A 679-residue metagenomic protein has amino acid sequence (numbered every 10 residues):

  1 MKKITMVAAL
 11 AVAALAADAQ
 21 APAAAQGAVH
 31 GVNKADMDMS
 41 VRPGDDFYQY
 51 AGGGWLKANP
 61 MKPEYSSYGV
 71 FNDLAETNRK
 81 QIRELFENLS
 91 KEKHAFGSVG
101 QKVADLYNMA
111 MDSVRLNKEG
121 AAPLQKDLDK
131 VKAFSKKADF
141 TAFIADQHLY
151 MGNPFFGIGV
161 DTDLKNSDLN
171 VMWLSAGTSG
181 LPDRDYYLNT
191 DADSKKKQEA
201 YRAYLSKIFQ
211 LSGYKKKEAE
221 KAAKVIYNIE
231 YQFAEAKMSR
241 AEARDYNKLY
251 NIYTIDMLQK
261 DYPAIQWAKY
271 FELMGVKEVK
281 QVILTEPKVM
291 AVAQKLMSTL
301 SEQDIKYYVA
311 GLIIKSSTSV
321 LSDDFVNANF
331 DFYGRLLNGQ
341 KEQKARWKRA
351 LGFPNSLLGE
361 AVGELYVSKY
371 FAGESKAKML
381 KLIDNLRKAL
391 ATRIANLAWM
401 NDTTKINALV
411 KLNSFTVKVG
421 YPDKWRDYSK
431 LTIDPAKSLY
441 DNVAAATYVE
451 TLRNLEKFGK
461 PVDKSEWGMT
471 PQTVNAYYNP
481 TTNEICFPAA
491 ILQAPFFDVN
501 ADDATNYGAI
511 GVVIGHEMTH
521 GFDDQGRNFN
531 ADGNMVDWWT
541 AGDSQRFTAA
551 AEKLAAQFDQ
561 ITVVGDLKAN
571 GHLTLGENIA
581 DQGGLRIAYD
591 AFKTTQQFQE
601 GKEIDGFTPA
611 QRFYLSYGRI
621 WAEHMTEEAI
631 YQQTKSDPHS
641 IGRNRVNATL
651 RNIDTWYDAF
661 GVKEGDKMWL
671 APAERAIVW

Functional and structural regions predicted by a protein language model:
M1-A25: Bacterial Sec-dependent N-terminal signal peptides
A21-A23, A75, I226, K260-A264 (+4 more regions): Intrinsically disordered, low-complexity linker/terminal regions across diverse proteins
A21-A35: Short, Gly/Pro- and small/polar-rich lid/capping loops
D36-K57, Y187, D191-L211, M400 (+2 more regions): Hydrophobic/aromatic-rich, well-ordered segments within soluble, folded domains that form packed cores
M39-P43, L164-N166, Y478-T481, G606-T608: Extracellular/periplasmic catalytic domains that process cell-envelope and extracellular macromolecules
R42-D45, Y50-V114, K118, L181: Active-site-surrounding "flap" and adjacent substrate/cofactor-binding loops of secreted or lumenal enzymes, prototyped
E64-F86, K217-A236, N506-V512, D605 (+1 more regions): Short secondary-structure subsegments characteristic of cysteine-rich extracellular domains
L89-K381, N385: Noncatalytic, helix-rich "gating/capping" subdomain that lines the substrate-entry/channel surface of large enzyme
